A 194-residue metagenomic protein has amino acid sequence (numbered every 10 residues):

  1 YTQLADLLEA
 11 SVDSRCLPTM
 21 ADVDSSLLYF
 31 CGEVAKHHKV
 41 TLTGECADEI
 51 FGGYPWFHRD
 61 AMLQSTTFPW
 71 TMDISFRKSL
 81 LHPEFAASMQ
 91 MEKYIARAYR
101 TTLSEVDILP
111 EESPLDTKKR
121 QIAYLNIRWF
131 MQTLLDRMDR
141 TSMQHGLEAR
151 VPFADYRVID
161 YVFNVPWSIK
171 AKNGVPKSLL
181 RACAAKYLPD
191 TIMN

Functional and structural regions predicted by a protein language model:
Y1-I108, L115-I122, R140-Y187: ATP-dependent adenylate-handling active sites, centered on carboxylate activation for C-N bond formation
I127-R140, V162: Short Ser/Thr-interspersed hydrophobic loop/turn segments at strand-loop and sheet-helix junctions that line or gate
L135, Y187-L188: Conserved cytochrome P450 K-helix E-x-x-R motif and the immediately C-terminal K′/meander segment
L188-N194: PAPS-dependent sulfotransferase catalytic core
